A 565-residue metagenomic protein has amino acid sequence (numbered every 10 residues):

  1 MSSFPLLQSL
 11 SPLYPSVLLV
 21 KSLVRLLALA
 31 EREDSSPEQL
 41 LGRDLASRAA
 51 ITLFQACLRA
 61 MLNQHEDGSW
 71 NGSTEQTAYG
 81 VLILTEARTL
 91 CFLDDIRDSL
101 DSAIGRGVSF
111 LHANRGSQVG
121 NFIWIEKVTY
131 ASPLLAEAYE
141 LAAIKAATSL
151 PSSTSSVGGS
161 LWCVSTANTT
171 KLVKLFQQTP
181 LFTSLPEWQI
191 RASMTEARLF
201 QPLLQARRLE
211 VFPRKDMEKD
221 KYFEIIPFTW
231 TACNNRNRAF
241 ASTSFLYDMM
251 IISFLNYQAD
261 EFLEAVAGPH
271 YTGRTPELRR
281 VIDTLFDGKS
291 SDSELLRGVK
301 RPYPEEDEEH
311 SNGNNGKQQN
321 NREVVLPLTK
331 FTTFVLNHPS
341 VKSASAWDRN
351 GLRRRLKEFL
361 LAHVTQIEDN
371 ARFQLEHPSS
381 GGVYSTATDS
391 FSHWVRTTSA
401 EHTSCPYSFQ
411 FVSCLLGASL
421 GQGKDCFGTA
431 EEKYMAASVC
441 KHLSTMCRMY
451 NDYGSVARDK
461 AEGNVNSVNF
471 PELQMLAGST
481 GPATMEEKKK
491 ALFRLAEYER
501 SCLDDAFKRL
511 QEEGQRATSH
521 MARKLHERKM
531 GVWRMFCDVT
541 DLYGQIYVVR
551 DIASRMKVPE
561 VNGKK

Functional and structural regions predicted by a protein language model:
M1, N315-K460, M530-V549: All-alpha helical catalytic cores of prenyl diphosphate-utilizing isoprenoid enzymes
M1-Q55, E66-G105, A113-S153, K174-A344 (+2 more regions): An alpha-helical repeat/solenoid feature that recognizes helix-turn-helix modules
L29-P37, L90-D95, S340-D348, S413-K433 (+3 more regions): Inter-helical turn/loop segments and adjacent helix faces that build the functional surface of alpha-helical bundle
S36-L40, F54-A60, T77-Y79, I83 (+7 more regions): Active/binding-pocket-proximal capping segment
P37, G107-V108, H112-W124, G158 (+3 more regions): Glycine/proline-rich, flexible active-site/cofactor-binding loop segments that harbor closely spaced acidic
E86, L135, C163-Q177, P276-T284 (+5 more regions): Eukaryote-specific, cytoplasm-facing alpha-helical/coiled-coil scaffolding segments in long proteins
F391-S399, E431-K441, V456-K508: Divalent-cation-assisted or electrostatically stabilized phosphate/pyrophosphate-binding catalytic cores
K489-F493, A517-M521, L525-K565: Acidic, carboxylate-rich catalytic segments that either coordinate divalent cations
